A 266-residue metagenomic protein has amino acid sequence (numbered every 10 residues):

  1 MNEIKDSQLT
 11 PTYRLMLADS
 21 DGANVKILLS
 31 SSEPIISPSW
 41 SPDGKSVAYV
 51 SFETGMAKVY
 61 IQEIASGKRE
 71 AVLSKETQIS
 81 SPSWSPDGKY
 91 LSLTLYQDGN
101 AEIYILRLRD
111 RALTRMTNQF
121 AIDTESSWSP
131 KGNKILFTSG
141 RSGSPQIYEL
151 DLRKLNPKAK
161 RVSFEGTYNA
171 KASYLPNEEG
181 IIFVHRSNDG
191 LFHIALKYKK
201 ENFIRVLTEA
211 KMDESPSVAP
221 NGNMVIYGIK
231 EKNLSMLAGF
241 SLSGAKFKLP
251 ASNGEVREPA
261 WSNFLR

Functional and structural regions predicted by a protein language model:
M1-R266: Sequence signature of WD/YWTD-type beta-propeller architectures
